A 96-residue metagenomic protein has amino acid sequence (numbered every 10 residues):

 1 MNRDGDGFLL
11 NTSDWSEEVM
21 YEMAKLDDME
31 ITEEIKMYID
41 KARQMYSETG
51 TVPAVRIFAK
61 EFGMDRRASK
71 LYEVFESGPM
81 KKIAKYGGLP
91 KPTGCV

Functional and structural regions predicted by a protein language model:
M1-E30: N-terminal first-folded block
R3, A59-V96: Helix-rich interaction surfaces within compact, conserved domain-sized segments that mediate assembly or partner
N11, A54, P92: Short, electropositive, low-hydrophobicity segments enriched in small/polar residues
Y21, R56, K81: Short glycine-/small-residue-rich flexible loop motifs, especially phosphate/cofactor-binding loops
M37-E73: Mid-chain, well-packed structural core segment of small domains
